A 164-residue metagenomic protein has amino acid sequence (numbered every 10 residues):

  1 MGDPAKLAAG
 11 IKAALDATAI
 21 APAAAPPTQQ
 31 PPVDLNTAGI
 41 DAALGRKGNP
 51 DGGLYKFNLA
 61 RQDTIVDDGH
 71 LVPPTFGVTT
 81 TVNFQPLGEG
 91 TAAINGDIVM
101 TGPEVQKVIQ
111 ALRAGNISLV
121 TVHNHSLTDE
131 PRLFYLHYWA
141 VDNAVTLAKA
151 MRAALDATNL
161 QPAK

Functional and structural regions predicted by a protein language model:
M1-G2, I11, R61-D63, I98-M100 (+2 more regions): A mature extracytoplasmic/lumenal domain signature
M1-V33, A140-P162: Hydrophobic, ordered structural segments
L7, V72-G77, G102-L127: Extended intrinsically disordered, low-complexity coil regions enriched in Ser, Thr, Gly, Ala and often Pro
D16-A60, I65-G69, P73, T158-K164: Intrinsic disorder/low-complexity detector
N58-A60, Q85, T101: A structural detector for beta-sheet-dominated domains
D63-G88, V122: Intrinsic, low-complexity N-terminal interaction/targeting segments
L87-N95: Acidic/histidine-rich, surface-exposed loop or edge segments in extracytoplasmic proteins
A93, E130-L136: Surface-exposed aromatic
